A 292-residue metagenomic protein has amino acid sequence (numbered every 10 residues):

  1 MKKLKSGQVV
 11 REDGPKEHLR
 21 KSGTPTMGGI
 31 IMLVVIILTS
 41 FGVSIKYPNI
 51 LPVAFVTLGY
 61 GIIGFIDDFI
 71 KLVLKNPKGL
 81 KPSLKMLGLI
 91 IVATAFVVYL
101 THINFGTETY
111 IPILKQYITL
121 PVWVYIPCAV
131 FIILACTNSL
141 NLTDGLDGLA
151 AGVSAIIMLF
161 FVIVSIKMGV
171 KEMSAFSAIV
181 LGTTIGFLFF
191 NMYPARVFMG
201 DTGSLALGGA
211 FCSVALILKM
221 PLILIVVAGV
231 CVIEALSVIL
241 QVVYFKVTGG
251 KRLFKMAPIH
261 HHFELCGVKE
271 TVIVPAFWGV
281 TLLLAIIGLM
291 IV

Functional and structural regions predicted by a protein language model:
K2-K21, F69-K78, I239-T271: Cytosolic, membrane-interface loops and tails of multi-pass inner-membrane proteins
V10-T24, N49, E172-F176: Alpha-helical transmembrane segments and immediately membrane-proximal extracytoplasmic
K21-T24, P112-V124: Short aromatic-rich membrane-water interface segments that cap or initiate transmembrane helices in multi-pass membrane
M32-I62, T101, W123-V292: Alpha-helical transmembrane segments
K46-P52, V73-G88: Membrane-interfacial loop-to-helix junctions in multi-pass inner-membrane proteins
G61-I66, I90-Y99: Mid-bilayer segments of alpha-helical transmembrane spans in multi-pass integral membrane proteins that mediate
V73, N104-Y117: Membrane-interface helix termini and inter-helical loops of multi-pass transporters
